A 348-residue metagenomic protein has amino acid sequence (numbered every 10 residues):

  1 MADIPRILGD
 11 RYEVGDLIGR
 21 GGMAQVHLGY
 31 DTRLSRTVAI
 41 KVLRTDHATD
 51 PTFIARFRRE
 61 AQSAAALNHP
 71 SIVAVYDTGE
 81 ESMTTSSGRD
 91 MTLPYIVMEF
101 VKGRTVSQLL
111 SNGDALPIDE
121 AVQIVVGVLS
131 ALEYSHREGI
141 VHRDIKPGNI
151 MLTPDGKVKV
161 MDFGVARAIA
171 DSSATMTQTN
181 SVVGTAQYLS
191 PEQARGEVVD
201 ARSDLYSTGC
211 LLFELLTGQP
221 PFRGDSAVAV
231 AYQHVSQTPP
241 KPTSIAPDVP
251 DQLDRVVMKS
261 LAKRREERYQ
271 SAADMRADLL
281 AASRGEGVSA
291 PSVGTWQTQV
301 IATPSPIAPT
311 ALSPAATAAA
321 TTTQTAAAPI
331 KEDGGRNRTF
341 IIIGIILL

Functional and structural regions predicted by a protein language model:
M1-A302, P306: Eukaryotic protein kinase
S305-L348: C-terminal or otherwise distal, non-catalytic regulatory regions appended to signaling enzyme catalytic cores
